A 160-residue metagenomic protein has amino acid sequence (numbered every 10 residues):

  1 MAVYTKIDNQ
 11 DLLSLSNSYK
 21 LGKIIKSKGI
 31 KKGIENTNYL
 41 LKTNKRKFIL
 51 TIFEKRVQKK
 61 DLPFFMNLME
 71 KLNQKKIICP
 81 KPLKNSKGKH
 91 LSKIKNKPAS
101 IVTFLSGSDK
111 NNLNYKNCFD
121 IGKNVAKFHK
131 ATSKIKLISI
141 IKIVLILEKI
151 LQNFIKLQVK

Functional and structural regions predicted by a protein language model:
M1, K142-K160: Active-site catalytic-loop/activation-segment of kinase and kinase-like phosphoryl-transfer enzymes
M1-K26: Juxta-kinase regulatory segment immediately upstream of eukaryotic protein kinase catalytic domains
M1-Y4, G29-N36, I52-F53: Short acidic/polar alpha-helix capping motifs at helix-coil junctions
D8-D11, I34-E35, F65: Short N-terminal amphipathic alpha-helix/helix-capping patch enriched in small hydrophobics with frequent Ser/Thr
S16, L72, I77, I155-Q158: Hydrophobic alpha-helix position signal
Y19-K42: ATP-binding glycine-rich phosphate-binding loop
K32, G88-K89, V144-L145: Short secondary-structure capping/turn micro-motifs that flank functional sites
T43-S139: ATP-binding pocket architecture of kinase catalytic cores
